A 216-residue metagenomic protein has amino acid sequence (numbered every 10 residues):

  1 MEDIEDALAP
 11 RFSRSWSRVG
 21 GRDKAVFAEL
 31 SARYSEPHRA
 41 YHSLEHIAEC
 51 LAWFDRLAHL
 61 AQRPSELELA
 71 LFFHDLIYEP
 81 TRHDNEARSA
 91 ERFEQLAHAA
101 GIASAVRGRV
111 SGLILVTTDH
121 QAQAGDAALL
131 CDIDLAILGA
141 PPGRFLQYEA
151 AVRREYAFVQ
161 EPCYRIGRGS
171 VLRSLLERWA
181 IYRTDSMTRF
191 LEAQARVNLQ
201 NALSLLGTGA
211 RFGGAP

Functional and structural regions predicted by a protein language model:
M1-S15, S35-H42, A52-R63, F73 (+2 more regions): Divalent metal-dependent phosphate-bond-processing catalytic cores, especially two-metal-ion Mg2+/Mn2+ enzymes that act
W16-R33, H46: Short alpha-helical hairpin
E29, E49, L71, R109-G112 (+1 more regions): Amphipathic alpha-helical interaction segments
E36-H46, Y78-E91: Active-site metal-coordination segments of metallo-dependent hydrolases
C50, N85-A100: An active-site-proximal "capping" alpha-helix that borders the catalytic cofactor pocket
C50, S65-P80, S89, I114-T118: His-Asp-centered metal-binding catalytic motifs of divalent-metal-dependent phosphohydrolases/nucleases
Q62-L69, G101-I114: Acidic/histidine metal-binding catalytic segments
